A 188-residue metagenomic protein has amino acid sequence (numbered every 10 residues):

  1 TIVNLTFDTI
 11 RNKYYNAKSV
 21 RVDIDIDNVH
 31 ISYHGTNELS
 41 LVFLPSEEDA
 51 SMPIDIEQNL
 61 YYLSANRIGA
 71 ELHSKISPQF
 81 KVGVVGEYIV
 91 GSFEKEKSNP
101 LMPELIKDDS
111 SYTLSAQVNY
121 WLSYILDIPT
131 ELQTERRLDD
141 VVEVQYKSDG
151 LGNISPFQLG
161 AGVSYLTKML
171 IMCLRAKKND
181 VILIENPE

Functional and structural regions predicted by a protein language model:
I2-K178: Phosphate-coordinating catalytic segments in nucleotide- and nucleic-acid-processing enzymes
V181-L183: Walker B motif beta-strand of ABC-family P-loop ATPases
E185-E188: Walker B catalytic acidic pair
